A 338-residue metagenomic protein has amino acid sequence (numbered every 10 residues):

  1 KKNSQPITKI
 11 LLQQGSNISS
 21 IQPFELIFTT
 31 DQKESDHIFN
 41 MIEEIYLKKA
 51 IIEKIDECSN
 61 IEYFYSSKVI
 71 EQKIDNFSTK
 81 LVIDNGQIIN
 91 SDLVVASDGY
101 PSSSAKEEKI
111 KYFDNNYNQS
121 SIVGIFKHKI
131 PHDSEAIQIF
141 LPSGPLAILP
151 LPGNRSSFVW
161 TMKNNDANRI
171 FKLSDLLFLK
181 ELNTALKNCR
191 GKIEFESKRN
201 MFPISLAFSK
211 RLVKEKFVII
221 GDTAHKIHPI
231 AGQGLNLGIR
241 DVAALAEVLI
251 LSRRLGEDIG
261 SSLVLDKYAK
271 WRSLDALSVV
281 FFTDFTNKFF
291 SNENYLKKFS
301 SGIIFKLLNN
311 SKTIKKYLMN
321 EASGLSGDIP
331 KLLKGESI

Functional and structural regions predicted by a protein language model:
Q5-E107, N115-S120: Conserved N-terminal helical subregion
T8, Y65-S67, F77, I122 (+3 more regions): Short beta-strand or tight-loop elements that sit immediately N-terminal to catalytic metal-binding acidic residues
K9-I10, E44-K48, I52, Q119 (+8 more regions): A general structural signal for well-ordered alpha-helical segments in protein cores
L12, L81, I148, S156-F158 (+1 more regions): Short beta-strand motif preference
M41-I45, I239, N294: Short, solvent-exposed loop/helix junctions and linker helices that flank or host conserved functional motifs
Q87, L93-K192, E196-R199: Conserved FAD-binding catalytic core of PHBH/FMO-like flavoproteins
N168-L255, I259-L263: FAD/FMN-dependent oxidoreductases across multiple families
E247-I338: C-terminal helical "tail/cap" subdomain of flavin- and related membrane-associated enzymes
